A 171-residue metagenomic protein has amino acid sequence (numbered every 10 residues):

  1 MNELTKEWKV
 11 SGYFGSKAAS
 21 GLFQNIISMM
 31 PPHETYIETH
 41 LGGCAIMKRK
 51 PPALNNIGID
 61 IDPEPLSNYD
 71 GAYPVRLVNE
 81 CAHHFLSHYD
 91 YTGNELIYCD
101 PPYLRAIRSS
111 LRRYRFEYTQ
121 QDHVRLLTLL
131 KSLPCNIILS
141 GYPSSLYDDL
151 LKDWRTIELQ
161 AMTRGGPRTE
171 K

Functional and structural regions predicted by a protein language model:
M1-K171: Class I S-adenosyl-L-methionine-dependent methyltransferase catalytic core
